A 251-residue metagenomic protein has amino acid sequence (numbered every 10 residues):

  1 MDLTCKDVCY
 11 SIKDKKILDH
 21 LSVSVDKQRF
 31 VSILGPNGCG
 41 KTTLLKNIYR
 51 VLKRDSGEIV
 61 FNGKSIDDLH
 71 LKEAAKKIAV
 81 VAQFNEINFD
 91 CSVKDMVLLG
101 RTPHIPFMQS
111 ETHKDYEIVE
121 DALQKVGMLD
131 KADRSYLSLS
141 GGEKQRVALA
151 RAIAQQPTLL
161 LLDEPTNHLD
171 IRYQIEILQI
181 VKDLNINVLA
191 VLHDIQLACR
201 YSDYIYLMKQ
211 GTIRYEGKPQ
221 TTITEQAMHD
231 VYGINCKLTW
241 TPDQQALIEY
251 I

Functional and structural regions predicted by a protein language model:
L34-P36: The feature captures the beta-strand-to-loop junction immediately N-terminal to the Walker
Y49: Helix-to-loop junction immediately C-terminal to a conserved catalytic motif
G57-S65, A74: Conserved ABC transporter NBD signature motif
L98, H113-K131: Conserved ABC ATPase "signature" region
S135-L139, E143: Conserved ABC ATPase signature
A154-T158: A short, proline-enriched helix->beta-strand linker immediately N-terminal to the Walker B motif in ABC-type P-loop
L160-E164: Catalytic Walker B motif of ABC-type/P-loop ATPase nucleotide-binding domains
